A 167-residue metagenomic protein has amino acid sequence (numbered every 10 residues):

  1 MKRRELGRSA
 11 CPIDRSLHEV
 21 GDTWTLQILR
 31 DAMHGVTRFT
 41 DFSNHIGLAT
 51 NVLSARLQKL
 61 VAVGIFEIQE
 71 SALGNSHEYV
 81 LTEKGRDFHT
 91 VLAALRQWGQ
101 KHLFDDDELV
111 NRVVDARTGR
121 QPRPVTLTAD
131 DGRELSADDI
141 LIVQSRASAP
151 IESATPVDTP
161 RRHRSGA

Functional and structural regions predicted by a protein language model:
M1-V20, A154-A167: N-terminal leader segment of winged-helix/HTH proteins
C11-A49: N-terminal helix-turn-helix DNA-binding core of bacterial DNA-binding proteins
G21, A72-L92: Basic, amphipathic "hinge/linker" alpha-helix immediately C-terminal to the N-terminal HTH DNA-binding motif
Q27-D31, L92, T126: Short hydrophobic alpha-helical segments that form membrane-spanning helices or hydrophobic packing faces of helical
L29, T37-F42, L57, F88-V91 (+2 more regions): Extended, folded domain segments that form the structural surfaces/walls around functional sites
S43-E70: Canonical helix-turn-helix DNA-binding module
A93, Q97-A167: C-terminal regulatory/oligomerization modules of transcriptional regulators
